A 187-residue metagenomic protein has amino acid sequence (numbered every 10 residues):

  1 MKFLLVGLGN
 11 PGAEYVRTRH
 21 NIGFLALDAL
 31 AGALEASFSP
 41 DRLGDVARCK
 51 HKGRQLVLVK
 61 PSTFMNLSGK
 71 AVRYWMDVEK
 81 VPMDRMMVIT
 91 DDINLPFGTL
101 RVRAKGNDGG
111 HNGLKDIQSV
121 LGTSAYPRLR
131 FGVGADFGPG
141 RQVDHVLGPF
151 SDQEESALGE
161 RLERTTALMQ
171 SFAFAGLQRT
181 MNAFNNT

Functional and structural regions predicted by a protein language model:
M1-K105, L114-L129, D136-R141, S156-T187: Nucleotide and nucleotide-moiety/phosphate-recognizing core
R101-N107, V146-F150: Short glycine-enriched, charge-decorated loop/helix-capping segments at active-site entrances that position
F131-G134, F150: Short, loop-centered acidic/histidine patches that primarily coordinate divalent metals
